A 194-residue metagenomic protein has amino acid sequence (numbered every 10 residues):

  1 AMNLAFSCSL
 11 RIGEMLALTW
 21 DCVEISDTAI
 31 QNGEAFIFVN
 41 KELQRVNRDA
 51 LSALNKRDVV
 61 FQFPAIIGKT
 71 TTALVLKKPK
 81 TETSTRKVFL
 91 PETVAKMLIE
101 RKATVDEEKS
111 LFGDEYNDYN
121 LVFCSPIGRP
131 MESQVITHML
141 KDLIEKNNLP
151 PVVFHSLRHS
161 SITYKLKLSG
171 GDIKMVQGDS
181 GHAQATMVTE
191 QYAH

Functional and structural regions predicted by a protein language model:
A1-I12, L16-W20, I30-E34, T83-S84 (+1 more regions): Basic, Lys/Arg- and aromatic-enriched nucleic-acid-binding interface segment
N3, S7-E14, V135-K146, S156-Q184 (+1 more regions): C-terminal catalytic core of tyrosine-transesterase DNA break-rejoin enzymes
L18-A103, E107: Conserved tyrosine-mediated DNA breakage-rejoining catalytic core shared by Y-recombinases
Q31-N32, K41-R45, S180-H194: Catalytic-site neighborhood detector that most strongly recognizes the C-terminal catalytic loop/helix of tyrosine
L76-T85, C124-E132, N148-S156, K165-K167 (+1 more regions): Short, contiguous acidic/charged loop-to-helix segments that flank catalytic cores in large enzymes
V105-D118: Short helix/loop segment immediately N-terminal to the Walker
